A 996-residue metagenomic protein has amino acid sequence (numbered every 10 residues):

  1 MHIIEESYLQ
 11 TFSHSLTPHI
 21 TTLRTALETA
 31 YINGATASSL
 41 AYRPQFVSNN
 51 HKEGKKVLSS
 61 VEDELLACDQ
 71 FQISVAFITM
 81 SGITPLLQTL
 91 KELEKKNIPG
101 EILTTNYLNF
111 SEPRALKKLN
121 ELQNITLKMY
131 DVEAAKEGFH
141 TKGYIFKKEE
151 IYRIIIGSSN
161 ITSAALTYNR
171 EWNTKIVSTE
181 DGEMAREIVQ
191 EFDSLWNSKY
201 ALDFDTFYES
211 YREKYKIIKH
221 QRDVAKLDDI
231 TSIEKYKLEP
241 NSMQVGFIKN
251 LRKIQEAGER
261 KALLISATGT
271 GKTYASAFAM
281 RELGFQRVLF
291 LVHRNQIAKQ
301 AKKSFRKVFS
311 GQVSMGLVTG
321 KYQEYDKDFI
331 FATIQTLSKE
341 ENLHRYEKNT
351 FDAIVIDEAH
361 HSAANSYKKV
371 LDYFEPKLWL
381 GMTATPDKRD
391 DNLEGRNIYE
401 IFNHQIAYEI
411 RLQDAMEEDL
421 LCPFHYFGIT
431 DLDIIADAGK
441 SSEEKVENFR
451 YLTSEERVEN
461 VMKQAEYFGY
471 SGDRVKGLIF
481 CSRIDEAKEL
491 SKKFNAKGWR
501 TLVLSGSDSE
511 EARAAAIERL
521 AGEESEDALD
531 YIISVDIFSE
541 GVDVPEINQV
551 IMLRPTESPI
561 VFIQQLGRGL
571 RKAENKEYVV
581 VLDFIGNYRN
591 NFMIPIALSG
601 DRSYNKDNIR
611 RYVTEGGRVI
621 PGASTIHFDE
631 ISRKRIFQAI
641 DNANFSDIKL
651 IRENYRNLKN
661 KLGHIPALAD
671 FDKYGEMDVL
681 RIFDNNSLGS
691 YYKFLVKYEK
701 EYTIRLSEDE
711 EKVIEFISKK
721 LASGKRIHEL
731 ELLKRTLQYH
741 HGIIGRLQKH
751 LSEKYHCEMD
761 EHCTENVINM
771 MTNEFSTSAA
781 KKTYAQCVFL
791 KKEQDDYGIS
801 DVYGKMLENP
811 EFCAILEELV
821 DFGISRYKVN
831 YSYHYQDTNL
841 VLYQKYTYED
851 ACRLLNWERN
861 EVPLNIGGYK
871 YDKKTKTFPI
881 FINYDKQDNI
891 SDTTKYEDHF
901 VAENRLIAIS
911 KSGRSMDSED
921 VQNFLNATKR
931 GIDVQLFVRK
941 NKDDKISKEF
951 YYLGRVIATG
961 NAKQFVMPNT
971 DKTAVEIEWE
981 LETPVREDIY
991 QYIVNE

Functional and structural regions predicted by a protein language model:
M1-N241, V245: PLD/PLD-like phosphodiesterase catalytic module centered on the HKD motif
K214-P240, E466-Y467, S471-G472, A597-L730 (+1 more regions): Long, largely alpha-helical accessory region at the distal end of helicase-like NTP-driven motors
E256-M280, R294: Walker A/P-loop
K299, L317, Y322-Q323, N342 (+2 more regions): Conserved helicase ATPase core of P-loop NTP-dependent helicases/translocases
H361-H425: Post-DEXD/H (motif II) to motif III coupling segment of the RecA-like Helicase ATP-binding lobe
H404-L478: Conserved interdomain linker/interface between the two RecA-like ATPase lobes of SF2 helicase motors
P559-Q564, R568-L598: Conserved segment of the helicase C-terminal RecA-like domain
V713-I717, R726-L732, N839-E949: Acidic, glycine-rich low-complexity segments with interspersed aromatic residues
